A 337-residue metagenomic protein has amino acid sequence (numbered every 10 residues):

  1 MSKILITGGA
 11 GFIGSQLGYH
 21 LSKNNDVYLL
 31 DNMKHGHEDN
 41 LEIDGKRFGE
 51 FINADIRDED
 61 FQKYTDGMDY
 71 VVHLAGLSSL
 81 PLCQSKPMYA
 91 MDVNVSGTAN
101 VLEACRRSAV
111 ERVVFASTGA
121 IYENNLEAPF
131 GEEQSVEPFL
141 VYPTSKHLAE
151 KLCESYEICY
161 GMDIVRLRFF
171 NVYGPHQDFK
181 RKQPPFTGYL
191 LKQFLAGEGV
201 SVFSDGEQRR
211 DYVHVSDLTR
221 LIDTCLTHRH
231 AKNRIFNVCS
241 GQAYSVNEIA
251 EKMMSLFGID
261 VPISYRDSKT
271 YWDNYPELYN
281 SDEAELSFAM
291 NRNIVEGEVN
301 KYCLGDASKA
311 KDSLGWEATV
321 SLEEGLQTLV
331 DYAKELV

Functional and structural regions predicted by a protein language model:
M1-F170, Y302, T328: N-terminal Rossmann-like NAD(P)+-binding domain of SDR-like oxidoreductases, especially those catalyzing
Q16, D39, K86, A104 (+7 more regions): Generic structural signal for alpha-helix termini and adjacent loop/cap motifs
D55, L195-V337: C-terminal substrate-binding subdomain of Rossmann-fold SDR/epimerase-dehydratase oxidoreductases
N124-L126, P175-D178: Short beta-loop-alpha junction of Rossmann-like oxidoreductase domains
P138-S145, F169, F179-T187, D211-H214: The catalytic Tyr-centered alpha-helix of NAD(P)H-dependent dehydrogenases
L148, L152, Y156, F186 (+3 more regions): Hydrophobic alpha-helix immediately C-terminal to the catalytic Tyr-X-X-X-Lys motif of short-chain
